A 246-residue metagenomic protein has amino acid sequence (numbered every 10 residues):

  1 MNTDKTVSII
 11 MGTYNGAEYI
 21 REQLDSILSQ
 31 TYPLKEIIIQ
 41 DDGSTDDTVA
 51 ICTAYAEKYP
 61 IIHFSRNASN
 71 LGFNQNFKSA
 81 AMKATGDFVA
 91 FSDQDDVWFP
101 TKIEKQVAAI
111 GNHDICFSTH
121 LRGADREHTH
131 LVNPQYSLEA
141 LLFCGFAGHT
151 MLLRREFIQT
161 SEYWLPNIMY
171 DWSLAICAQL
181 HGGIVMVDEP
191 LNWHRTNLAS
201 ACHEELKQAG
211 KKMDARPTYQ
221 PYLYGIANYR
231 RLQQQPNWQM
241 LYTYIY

Functional and structural regions predicted by a protein language model:
G16-S29: Short, well-formed alpha-helical segments that are part of the catalytic scaffolds of diverse glycosyltransferases
Y19-R21, D46-A54, V97, T101: Acidic helix N-cap motif at the loop->helix transition within catalytic regions of sugar-transfer enzymes
D41-A50, S69: A conserved acidic beta->alpha catalytic loop
N67-A84: Glycine-rich, basic loop-to-helix element that forms the pyrophosphate-binding segment of sugar-nucleotide handling
M82, P134-A209: Conserved nucleotide-sugar donor-binding catalytic segment
V89: Short aromatic/hydrophobic "clamp" motif used to bind/position activated sugar donors
V97, T101-H128: Conserved donor NDP-sugar-binding/catalytic core segment of glycosyltransferases
H194-L198, H203-I245: Catalytic core of nucleotide-sugar-dependent glycosyltransferases
